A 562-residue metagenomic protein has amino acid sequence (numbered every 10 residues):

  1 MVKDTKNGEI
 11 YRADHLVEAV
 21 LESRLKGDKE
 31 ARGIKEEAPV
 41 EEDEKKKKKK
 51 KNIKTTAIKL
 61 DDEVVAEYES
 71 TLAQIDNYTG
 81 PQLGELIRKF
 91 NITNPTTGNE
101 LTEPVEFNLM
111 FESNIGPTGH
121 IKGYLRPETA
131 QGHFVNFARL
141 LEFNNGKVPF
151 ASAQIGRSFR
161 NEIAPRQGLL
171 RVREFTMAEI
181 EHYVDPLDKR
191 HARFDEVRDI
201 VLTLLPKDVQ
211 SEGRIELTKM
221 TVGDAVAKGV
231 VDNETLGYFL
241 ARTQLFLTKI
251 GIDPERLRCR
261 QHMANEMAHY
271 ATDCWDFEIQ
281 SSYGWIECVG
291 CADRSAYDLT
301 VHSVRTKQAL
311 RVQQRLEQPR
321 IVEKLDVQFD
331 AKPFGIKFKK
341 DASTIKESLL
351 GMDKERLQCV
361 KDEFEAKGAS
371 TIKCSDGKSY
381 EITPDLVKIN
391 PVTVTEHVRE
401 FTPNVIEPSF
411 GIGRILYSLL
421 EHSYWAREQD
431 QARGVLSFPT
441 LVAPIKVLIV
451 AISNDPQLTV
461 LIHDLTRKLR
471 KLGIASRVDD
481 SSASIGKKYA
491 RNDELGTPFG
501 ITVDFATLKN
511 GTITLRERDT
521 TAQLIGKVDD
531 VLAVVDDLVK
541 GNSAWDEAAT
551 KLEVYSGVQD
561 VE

Functional and structural regions predicted by a protein language model:
M1-E562: NTP/phosphate- and nucleic-acid-binding module
